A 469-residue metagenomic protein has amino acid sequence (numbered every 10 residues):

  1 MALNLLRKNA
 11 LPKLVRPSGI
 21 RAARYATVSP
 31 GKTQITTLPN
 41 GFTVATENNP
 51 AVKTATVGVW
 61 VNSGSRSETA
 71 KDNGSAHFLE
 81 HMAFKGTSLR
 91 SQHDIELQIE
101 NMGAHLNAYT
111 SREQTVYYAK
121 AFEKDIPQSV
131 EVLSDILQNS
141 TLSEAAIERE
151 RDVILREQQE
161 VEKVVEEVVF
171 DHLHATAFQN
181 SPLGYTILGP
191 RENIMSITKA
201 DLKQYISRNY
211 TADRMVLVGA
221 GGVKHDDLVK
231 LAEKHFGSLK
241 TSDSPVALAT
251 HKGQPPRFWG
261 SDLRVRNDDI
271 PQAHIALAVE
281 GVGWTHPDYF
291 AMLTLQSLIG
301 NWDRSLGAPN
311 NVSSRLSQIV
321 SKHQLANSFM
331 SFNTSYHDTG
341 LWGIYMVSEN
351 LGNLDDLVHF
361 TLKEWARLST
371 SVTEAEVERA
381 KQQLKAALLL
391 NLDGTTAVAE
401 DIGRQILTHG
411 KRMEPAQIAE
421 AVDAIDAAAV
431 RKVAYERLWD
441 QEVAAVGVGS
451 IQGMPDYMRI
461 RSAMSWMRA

Functional and structural regions predicted by a protein language model:
A2-A23, V61, G86-S88, Q92-N209 (+7 more regions): Acidic/histidine-enriched segments that form metal/cofactor-coordinating and catalytic pocket/exosite environments
A2-G19, V216-V218, Q383-A469: C-terminal regions of mature proteins
L3-T54: N- or domain-start disorder-to-order transition segments that initiate the globular core
G19, Q34, Q179, L183 (+5 more regions): An aromatic/glycine/proline-enriched structural segment found at the starts of mature extracellular/organellar domains
G41, V59, H77, Y117 (+11 more regions): Divalent metal-coordination and catalytic microenvironments
A51, T56-K120, K163, L298-W302 (+1 more regions): M16/MPP (pitrilysin/insulinase) zinc-metallopeptidase core fold and M16-derived inactive scaffolds
D135-L142, H235-D243, L362-V372, W466-R468: A common structural junction motif
A276-H286, I299-G352, S371-V372: A structural supersecondary motif
